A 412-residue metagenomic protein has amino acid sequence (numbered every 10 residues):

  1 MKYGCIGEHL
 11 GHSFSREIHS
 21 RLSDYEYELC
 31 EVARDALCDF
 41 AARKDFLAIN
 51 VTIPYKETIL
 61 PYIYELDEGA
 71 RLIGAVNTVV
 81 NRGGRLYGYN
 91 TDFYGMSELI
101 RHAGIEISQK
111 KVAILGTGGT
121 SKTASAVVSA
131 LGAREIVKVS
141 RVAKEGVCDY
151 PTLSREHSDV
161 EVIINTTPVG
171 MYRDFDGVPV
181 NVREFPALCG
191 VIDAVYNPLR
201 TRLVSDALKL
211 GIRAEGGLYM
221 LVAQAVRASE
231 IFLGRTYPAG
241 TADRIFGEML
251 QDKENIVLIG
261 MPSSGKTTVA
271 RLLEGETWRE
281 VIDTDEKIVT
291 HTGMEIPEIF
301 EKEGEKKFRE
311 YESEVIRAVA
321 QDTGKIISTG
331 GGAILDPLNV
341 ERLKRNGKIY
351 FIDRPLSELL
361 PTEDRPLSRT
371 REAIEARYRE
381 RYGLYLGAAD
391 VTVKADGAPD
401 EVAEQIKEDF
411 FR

Functional and structural regions predicted by a protein language model:
K2-A103, P198-R200, V204-D206, L210-R213 (+1 more regions): Phosphate/diphosphate ligand-binding glycine-rich loop within oxidoreductases
G7, G88-F93, I100, Q109-S129 (+2 more regions): Glycine-rich adenosine-cofactor-binding loop
L131-V147, D285-H291: NAD(P)-binding Rossmann-fold cofactor-contacting core
G146-A214, A333-N339: Rossmann-like adenosine-cofactor binding region
A194-E254: Adenosine-phosphate binding glycine-rich loop
D243-Q251, I256, T268, L272 (+2 more regions): NTP-dependent small-molecule kinase module
D283-E341: ATP-dependent small-molecule kinase phosphotransfer cores that center on conserved nucleotide phosphate-binding segments
R345-L384, V391: A glycine- and Lys/Arg-enriched "phosphate-lid" helix/loop adjacent to the NTP-binding pocket of small-molecule kinases
